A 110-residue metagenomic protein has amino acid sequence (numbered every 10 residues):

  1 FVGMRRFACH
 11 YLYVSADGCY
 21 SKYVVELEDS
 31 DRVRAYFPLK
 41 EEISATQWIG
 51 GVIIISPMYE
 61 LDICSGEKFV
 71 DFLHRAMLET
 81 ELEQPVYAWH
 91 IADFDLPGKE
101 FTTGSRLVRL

Functional and structural regions predicted by a protein language model:
F1-P57, P85-L110: N-terminal metal-binding scaffold of metallo-dependent hydrolase/deaminase domains
A45-A76, T80: Active-site- and interface-proximal helix/loop "cap" or "latch" segments in soluble metabolic and energy-transducing
